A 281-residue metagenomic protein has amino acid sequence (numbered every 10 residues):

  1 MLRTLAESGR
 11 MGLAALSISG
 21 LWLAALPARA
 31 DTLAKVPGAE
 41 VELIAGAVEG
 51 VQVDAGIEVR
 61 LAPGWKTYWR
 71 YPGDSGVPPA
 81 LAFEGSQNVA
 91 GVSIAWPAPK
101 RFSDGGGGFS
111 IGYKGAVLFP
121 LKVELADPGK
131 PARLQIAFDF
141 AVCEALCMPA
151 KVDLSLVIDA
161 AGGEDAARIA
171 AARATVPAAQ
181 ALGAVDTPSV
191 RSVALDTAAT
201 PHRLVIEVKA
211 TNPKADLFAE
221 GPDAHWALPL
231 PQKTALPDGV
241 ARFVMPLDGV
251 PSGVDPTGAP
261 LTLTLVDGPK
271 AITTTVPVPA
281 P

Functional and structural regions predicted by a protein language model:
M1-S8: N-terminal secretory signal peptides that target proteins for export/translocation
L5, A14-L16, D186: Intrinsic disorder/low-complexity segments
M11-A24: Bacterial N-terminal signal peptides
R29-P281: Extracellular/lumen-exposed scaffold segments
